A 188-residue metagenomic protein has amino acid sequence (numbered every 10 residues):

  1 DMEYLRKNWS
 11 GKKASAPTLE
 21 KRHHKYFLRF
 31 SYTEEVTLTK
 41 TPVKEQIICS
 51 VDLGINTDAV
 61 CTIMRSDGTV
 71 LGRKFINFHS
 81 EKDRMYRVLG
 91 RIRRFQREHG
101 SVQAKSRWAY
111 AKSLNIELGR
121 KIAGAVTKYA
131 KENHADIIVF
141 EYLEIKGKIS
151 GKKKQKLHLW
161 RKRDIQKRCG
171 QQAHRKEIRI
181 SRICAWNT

Functional and structural regions predicted by a protein language model:
D1-R22: Acidic carboxylate diad motif detector
H24-T188: Positively charged, helix-rich recognition surfaces that bind polyanionic ligands
